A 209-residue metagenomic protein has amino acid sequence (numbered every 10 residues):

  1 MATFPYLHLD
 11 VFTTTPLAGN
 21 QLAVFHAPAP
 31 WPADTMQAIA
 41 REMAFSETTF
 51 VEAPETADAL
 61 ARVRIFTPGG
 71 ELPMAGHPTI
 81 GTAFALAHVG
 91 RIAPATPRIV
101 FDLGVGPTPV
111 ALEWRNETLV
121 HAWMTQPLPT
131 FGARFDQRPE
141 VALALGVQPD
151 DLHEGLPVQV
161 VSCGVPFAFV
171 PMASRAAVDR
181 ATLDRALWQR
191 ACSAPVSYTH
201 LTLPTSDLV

Functional and structural regions predicted by a protein language model:
M1-A18: N-terminal, positively charged, Ser/Thr/Ala/Gly-biased leader segments that form transit/presequence-like amphipathic
H8, S46-F50, D151-P157, Y198-L201: A short linear hydrophobic-aromatic micro-motif
T13, E52-E55, L112-N116: Short, low-complexity Ser/Thr-rich regulatory SLiMs
L17-V24, H77: Short, conserved active-site loops that position catalytic residues or coordinate cofactors/metal ions across diverse
N20-L22, A29-M36, A40-P68, L72: Acidic/His- and Gly-rich active-site-bordering loop/insert found across diverse amide/peptide-bond hydrolases
N20-Q21, V165-F167, S197-Y198: Short, surface-exposed beta-edge/turn micro-motifs
A38, A59-L60, F66-C192: Acidic, low-complexity central loop/insert segments
H200-V209: Single conserved hydrophobic/aromatic residue that forms the stacking wall/gate of nucleotide- or nucleobase-binding
